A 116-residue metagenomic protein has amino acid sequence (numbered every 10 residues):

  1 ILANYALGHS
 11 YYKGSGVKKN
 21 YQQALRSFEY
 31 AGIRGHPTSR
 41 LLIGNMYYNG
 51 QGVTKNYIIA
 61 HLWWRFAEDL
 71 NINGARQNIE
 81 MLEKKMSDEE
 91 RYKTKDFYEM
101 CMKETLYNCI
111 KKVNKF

Functional and structural regions predicted by a protein language model:
I1-N4, K13-S15, N20, I33-P37 (+4 more regions): Short helix-capping/linker turns of helical repeat alpha-solenoids
N4-K13, S27, L42-N49, E80-E83: Hydrophobic face of amphipathic alpha-helices that form TPR/SEL1-like repeat modules and related alpha-solenoid
G8, G44, Y57, W63-W64: Predominantly extracellular beta-rich ligand-binding scaffolds that present long acidic/polar faces for carbohydrate
Y30-A31, A67: Canonical positions in the second alpha-helix
H61-I72: Short, flexible beta-strand-to-coil junctions
G74-F116: Terminal, low-structured helical/coil segments at or just beyond the last alpha-helical repeat
